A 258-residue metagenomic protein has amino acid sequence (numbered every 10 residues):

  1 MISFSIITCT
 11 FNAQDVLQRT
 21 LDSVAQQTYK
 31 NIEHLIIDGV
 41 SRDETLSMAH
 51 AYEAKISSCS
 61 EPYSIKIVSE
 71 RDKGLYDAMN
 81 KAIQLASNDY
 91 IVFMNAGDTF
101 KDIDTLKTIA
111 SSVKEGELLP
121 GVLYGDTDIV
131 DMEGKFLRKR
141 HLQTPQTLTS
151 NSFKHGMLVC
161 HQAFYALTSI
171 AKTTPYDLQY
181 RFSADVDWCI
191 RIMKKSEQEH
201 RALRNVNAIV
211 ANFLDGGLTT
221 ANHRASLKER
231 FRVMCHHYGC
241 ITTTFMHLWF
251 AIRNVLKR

Functional and structural regions predicted by a protein language model:
M1-Q26: N-proximal low-complexity "stem/linker" segments adjacent to membrane-targeting elements
I2-S5, E33, D187: Cell-envelope/extracellular polymer assembly enzymes that use nucleotide-activated donors
K30, D38-M48, N95: A conserved acidic beta->alpha catalytic loop
E44, D77, D98-S112: Acidic donor-binding/catalytic loop of UDP-sugar-dependent glycosyltransferases, especially processive GT2
V68-A86: Glycine-rich, basic loop-to-helix element that forms the pyrophosphate-binding segment of sugar-nucleotide handling
I91: Short aromatic/hydrophobic "clamp" motif used to bind/position activated sugar donors
I103-L137: Conserved donor NDP-sugar-binding/catalytic core segment of glycosyltransferases
G125, H141-S226: Conserved nucleotide-sugar donor-binding catalytic segment
